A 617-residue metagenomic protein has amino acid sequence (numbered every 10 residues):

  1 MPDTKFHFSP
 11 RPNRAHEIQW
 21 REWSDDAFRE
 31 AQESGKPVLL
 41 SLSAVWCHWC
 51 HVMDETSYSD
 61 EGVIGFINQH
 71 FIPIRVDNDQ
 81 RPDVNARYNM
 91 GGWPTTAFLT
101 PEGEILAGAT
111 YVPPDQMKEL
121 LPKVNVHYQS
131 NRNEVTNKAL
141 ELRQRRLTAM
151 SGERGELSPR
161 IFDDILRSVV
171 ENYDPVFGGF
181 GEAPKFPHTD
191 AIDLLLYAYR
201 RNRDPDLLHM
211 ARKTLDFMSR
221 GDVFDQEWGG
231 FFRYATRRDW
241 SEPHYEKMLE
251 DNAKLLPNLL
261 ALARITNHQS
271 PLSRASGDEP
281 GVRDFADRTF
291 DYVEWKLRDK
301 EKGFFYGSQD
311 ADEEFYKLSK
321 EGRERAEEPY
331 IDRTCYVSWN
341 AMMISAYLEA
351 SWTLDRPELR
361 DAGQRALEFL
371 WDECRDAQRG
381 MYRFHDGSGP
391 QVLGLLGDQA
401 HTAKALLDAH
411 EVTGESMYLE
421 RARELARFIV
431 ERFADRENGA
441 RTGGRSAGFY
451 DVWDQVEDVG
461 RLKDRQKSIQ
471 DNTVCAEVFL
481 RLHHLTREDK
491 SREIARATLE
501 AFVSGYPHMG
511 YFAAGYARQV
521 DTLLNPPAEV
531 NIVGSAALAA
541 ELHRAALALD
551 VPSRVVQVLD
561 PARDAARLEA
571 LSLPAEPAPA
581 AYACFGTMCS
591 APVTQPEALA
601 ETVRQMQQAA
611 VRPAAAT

Functional and structural regions predicted by a protein language model:
M1-S34: N-terminal leader/targeting and pre-domain segments
P2-R14, S41-S43, H48, V52-I64 (+3 more regions): Glycan-recognition and catalytic cores of secretory/periplasmic carbohydrate-active enzymes
P73-V76: Conserved alpha/beta-hydrolase
